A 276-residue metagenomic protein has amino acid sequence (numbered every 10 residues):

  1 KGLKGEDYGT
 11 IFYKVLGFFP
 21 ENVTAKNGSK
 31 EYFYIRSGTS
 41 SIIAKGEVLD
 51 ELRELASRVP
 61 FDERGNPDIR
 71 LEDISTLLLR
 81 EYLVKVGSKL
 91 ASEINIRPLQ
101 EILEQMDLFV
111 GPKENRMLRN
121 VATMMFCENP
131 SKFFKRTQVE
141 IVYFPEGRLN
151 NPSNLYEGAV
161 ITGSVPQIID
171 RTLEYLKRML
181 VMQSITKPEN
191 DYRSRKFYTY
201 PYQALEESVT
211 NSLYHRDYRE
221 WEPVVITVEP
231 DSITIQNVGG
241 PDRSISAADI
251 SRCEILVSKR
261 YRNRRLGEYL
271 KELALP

Functional and structural regions predicted by a protein language model:
K1-E31: Divalent-cation
G2-E6, F197, T227: A short beta-turn/loop motif at secondary-structure boundaries
D7-G9, E222, D231: Beta-strand-connecting loop/turn residues
Y34-E220, V228-R264, E272-P276: Active-site helix-to-loop segments that bind/position phosphate- or nucleotide-bearing substrates and donors across
